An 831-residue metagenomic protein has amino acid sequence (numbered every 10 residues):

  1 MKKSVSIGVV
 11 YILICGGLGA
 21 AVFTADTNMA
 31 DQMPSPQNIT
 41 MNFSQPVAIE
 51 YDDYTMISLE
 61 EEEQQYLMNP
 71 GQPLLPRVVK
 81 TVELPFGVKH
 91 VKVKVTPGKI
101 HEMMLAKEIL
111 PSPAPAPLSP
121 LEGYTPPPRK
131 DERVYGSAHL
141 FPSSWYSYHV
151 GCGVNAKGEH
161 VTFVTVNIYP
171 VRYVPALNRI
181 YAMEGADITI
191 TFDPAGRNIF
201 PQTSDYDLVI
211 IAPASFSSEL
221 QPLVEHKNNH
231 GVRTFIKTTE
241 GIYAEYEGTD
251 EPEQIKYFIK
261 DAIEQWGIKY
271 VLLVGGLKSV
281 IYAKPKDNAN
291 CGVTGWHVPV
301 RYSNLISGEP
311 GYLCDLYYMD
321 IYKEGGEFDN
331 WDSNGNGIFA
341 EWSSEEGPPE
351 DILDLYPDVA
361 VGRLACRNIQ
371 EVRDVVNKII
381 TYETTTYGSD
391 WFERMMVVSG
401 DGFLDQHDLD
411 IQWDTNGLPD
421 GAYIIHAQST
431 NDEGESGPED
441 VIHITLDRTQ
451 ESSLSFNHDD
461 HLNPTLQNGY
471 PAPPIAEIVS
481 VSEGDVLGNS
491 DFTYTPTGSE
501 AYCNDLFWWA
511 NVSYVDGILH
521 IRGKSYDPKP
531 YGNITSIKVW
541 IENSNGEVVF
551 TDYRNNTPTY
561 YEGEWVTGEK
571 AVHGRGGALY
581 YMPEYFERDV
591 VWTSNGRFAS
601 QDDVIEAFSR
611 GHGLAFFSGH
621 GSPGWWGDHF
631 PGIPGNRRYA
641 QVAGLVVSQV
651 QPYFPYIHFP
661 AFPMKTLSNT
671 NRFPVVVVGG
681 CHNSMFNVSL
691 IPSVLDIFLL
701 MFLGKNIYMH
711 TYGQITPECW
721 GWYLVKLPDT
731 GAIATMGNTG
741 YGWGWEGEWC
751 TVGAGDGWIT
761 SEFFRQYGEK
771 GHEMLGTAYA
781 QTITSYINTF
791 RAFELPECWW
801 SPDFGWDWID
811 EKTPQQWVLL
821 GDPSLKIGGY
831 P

Functional and structural regions predicted by a protein language model:
M1-A30, V271, V397, A427 (+2 more regions): Secretory targeting signatures
F23-I242, D250-L273: Extracellular pro-sequences of secreted precursors
S204-L208, N229-F235, Q265-Y270, Y387-M395 (+5 more regions): Loop/turn elements at helix/coil->beta-strand transitions in domains of secreted/extracellular proteins
R233-I268, F403, A578, M582-F617 (+2 more regions): Functional beta-strand-loop-alpha-helix junction segments that form "active/interaction loops" within catalytic
E240-G241, K278, S399, G679-Y830: Active-site-proximal C-terminal subdomain of hydrolase catalytic domains
I255-Y322: Hydrophobic or amphipathic alpha-helical targeting/insertion segments
L305-K378, F630-I759: Catalytic cores of nucleophile-dependent amide-cleaving enzymes
Q406-T465, G469-E584: Long, low-complexity serine/threonine/glycine- and acidic-rich segments characteristic of extracellular
